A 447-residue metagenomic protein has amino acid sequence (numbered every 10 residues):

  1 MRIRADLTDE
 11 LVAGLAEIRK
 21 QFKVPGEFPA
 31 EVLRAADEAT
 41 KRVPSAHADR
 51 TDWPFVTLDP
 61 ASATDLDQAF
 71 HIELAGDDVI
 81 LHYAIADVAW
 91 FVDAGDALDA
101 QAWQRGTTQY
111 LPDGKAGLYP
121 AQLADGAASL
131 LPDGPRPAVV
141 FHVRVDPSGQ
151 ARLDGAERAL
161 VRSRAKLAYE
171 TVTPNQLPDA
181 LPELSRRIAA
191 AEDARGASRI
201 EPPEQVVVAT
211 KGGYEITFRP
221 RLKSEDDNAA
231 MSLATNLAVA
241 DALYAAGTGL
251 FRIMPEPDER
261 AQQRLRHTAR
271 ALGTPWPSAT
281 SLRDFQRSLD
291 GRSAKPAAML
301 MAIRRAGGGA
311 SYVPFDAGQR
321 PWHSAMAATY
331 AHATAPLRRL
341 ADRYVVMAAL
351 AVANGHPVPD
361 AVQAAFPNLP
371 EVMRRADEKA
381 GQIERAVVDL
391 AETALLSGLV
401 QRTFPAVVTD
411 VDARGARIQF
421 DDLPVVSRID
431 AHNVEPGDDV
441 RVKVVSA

Functional and structural regions predicted by a protein language model:
M1-P25, A30-D438: Electropositive polyanion-binding surfaces
V445-A447: Short, charged beta-turn/beta-strand-edge "cap" motif at the junction between a beta-strand and an adjacent loop
